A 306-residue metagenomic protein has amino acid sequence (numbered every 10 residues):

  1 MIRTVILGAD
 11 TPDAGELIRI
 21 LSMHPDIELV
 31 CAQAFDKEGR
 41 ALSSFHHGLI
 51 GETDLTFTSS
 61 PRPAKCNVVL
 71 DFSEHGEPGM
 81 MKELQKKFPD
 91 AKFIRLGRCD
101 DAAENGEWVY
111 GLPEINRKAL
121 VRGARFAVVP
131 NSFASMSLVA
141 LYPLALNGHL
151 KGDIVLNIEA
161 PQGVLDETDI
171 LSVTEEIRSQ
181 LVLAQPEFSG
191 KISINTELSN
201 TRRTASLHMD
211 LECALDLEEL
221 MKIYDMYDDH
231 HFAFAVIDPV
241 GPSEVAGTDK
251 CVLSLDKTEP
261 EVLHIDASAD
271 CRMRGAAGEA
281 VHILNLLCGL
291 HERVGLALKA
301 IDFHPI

Functional and structural regions predicted by a protein language model:
M1-I170, P186-S193, D256-E259, M273 (+2 more regions): N-terminal Rossmann-like NAD(P) cofactor-binding subdomain of oxidoreductases, focused on the glycine-rich
I18, L138-A145, E175-R178, V182 (+3 more regions): Predominant activation on well-ordered alpha-helical scaffold segments within soluble catalytic domains
I20, H24, N147, Q180-A184 (+2 more regions): Change "in soluble alpha/beta enzymes" to "in soluble alpha/beta proteins
H47-G48, A184-E187, V240-A246: Short, solvent-exposed secondary-structure boundary motifs
G123-R125, R203-L207, E261-L263: Short amphipathic alpha-helical segments
N147, L198-N200, E244, D256: Sterically constrained small-residue positions within well-ordered secondary structures of folded domains
D169-V236: C-terminal substrate-binding/catalytic lobe of Rossmann-fold NAD(P)-dependent dehydrogenases
H208-I306: C-terminal active-site/capping subdomain that shapes the small-molecule cofactor and substrate pocket of enzyme
